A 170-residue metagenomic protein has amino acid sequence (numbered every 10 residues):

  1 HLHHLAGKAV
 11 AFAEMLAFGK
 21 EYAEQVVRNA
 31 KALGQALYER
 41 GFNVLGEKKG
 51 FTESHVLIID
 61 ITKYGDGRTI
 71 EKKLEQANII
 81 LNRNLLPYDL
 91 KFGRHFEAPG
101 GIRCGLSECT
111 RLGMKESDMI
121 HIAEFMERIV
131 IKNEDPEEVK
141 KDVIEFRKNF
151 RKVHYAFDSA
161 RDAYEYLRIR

Functional and structural regions predicted by a protein language model:
H1-V10: PLP-dependent aminotransferase class I/II
L2-H3, G19-Q25, L37-K49, N133-D142 (+1 more regions): Flexible, glycine/charged-enriched surface loops at secondary-structure junctions
A6, E24, S117-I120: A generic "alpha-helical surface" signal
V10-Y22, H55-V56, G105-R111, I131: Short beta-alpha connecting loops at secondary-structure transitions that line or flank enzyme active sites
A11-G19, N29, L33-R40, F125-P136 (+1 more regions): Change "in soluble alpha/beta enzymes" to "in soluble alpha/beta proteins
F12, A23, V27-E75, L81-A98: Conserved small-domain helix->loop->beta segment predominantly found in fold-type I
L16-G19, Q25, G41, G65-R68 (+2 more regions): Extended interaction regions within the primary functional domain
R94-R170: PLP-dependent enzyme catalytic core of the Aspartate aminotransferase-like
